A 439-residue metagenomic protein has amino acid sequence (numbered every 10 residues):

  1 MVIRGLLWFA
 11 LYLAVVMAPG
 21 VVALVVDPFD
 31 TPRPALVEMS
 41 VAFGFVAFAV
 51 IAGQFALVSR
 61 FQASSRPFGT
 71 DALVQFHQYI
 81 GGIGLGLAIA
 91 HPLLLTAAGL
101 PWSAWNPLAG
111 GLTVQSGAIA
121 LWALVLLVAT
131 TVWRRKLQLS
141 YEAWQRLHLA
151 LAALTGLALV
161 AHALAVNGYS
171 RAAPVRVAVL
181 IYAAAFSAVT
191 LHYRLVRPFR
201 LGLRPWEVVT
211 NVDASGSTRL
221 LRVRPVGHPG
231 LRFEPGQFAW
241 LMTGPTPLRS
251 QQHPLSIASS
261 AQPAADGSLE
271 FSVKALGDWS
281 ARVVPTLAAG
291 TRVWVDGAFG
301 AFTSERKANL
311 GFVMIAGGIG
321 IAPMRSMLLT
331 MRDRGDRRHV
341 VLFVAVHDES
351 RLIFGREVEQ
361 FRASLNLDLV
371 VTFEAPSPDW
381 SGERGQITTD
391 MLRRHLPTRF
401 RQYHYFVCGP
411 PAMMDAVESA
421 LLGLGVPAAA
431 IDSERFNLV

Functional and structural regions predicted by a protein language model:
M1-A14, A104, A153-V160, G168 (+2 more regions): Reductase modules of NAD(P)H-dependent flavoproteins
M1-N211, G216-R219, A298: Membrane-embedded alpha-helical bundles that constitute the cytochrome b-like, heme-associated redox core of multi-pass
S40, F199-R292, L310, G335-R338 (+3 more regions): Ferredoxin-reductase
H77, H148, G236, G320 (+1 more regions): Short, conserved phosphate/pyrophosphate- and ester-handling motifs at nucleotide-, phospho-/glycolipid
R282, T303, P323-S326, I353 (+1 more regions): Phosphate- and divalent-cation-binding pockets in alpha/beta enzyme and binding domains that engage nucleotide-derived
A298-A308: A short, basic/flexible loop-to-alpha-helix module at the beginning of a structural domain
I321-D333: Histidine-anchored nucleotide/phosphate-binding helix
